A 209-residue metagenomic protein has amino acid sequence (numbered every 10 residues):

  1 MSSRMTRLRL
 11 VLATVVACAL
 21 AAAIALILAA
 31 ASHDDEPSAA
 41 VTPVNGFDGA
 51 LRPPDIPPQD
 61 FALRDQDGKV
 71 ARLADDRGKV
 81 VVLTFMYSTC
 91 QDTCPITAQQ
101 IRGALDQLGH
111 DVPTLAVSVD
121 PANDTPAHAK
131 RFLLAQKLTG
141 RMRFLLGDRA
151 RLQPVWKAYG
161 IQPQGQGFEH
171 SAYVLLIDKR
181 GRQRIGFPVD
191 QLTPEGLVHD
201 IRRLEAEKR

Functional and structural regions predicted by a protein language model:
M1-D60, E207-R209: N-terminal targeting signals for export/organelle localization
I56-P58, K79-V80, E169-S171: Short, small/polar residue-rich loop motifs at catalytic or cofactor-binding pockets
D65-Q66, D178: Short, acidic, Ser/Thr-enriched surface-loop or helix-capping motifs
L73-I101: Short active-site neighborhood of thiol/selenol oxidoreductases, capturing the structured segment around
V82-L83, T114, V174: Hydrophobic beta-strand anchors of alpha/beta hydrolase catalytic cores
I96-V155: Structural microenvironment flanking redox-active thiols in thiol-disulfide oxidoreductases
R141-M142, Q153, Y159-L175: Structural micro-motif
G167-R209: Thiol-/selenol-based redox modules, centered on thioredoxin-like and closely related oxidoreductase domains
